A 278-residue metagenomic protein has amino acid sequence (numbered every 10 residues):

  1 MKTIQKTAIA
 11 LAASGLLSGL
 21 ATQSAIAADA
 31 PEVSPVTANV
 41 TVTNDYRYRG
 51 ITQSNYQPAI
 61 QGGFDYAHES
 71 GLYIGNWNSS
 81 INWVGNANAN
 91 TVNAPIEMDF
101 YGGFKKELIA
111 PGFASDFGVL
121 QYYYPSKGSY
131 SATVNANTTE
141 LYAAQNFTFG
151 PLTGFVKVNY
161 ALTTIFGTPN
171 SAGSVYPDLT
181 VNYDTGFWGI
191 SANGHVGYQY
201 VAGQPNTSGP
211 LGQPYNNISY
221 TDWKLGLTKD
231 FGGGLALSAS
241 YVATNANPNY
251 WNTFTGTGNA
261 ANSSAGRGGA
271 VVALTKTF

Functional and structural regions predicted by a protein language model:
M1-V33: Cleavable N-terminal export/targeting peptides
A28-N82, G269: Short glycine/proline- and aromatic-enriched beta-strand/turn motifs that initiate or cap beta-hairpins
S34, Y56-I60, A94-M98, F113 (+4 more regions): Residues that define the transmembrane beta-barrel architecture of outer-membrane proteins
V42-Y48, H68, N78-N82, K106 (+7 more regions): Transmembrane beta-strands of outer-membrane beta-barrel pores
Y48-N55, I81-I96, K127-A136, I165-A172 (+2 more regions): Outer-membrane beta-barrel translocator domains and adjoining extracellular loop/strand segments of Gram-negative
S70-N76, A110-S115, G150-V156, F187-N193 (+1 more regions): Repeated loop/turn-to-beta-strand initiation elements of outer-membrane beta-barrel proteins
T138-Y220, Y241-V242, T277: Detector for outer-membrane/organellar transmembrane beta-barrel domains, recognizing the amphipathic beta-strand
K229, N262-F278: Outer-membrane beta-barrel "beta-signal"
